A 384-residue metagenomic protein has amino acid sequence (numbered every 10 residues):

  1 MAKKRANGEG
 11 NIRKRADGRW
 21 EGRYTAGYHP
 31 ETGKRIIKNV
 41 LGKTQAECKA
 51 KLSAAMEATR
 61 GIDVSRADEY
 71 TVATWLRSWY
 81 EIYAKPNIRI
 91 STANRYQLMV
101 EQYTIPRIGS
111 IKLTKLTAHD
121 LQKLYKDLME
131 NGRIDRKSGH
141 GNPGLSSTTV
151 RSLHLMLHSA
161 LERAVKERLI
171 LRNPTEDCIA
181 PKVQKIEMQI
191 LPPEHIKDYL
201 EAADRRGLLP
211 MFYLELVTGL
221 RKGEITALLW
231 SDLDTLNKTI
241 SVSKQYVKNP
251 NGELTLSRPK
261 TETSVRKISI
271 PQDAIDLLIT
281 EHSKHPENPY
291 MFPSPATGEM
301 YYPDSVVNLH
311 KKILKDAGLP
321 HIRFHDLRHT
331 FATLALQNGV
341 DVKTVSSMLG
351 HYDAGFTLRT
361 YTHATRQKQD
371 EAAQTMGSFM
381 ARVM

Functional and structural regions predicted by a protein language model:
M1-A2, E201, N237, P250-D276 (+3 more regions): C-terminal secondary-structure termini that scaffold catalytic or DNA-interacting sites
M1-D17: Short N-terminal "domain-start" leader segments that mark the transition from disordered tails or signal peptides into
K4-R5, R133-G139, P143, K197-L208 (+4 more regions): Short, basic (Lys/Arg/His-rich) helix/loop patches that form interaction surfaces in the mid-to-C-terminal regions
R15-E21, T25-K123, E281-N288: N-terminal DNA-binding module of tyrosine recombinases/phage integrases
T114-M129, E176-P181: Short, conserved phosphate-binding/catalytic loop or strand-edge motifs used in phosphoryl-/nucleotidyl-transfer
I134-S138, N142-S147, R151-L155, K166 (+7 more regions): Basic, Lys/Arg- and aromatic-enriched nucleic-acid-binding interface segment
K182, I190, Q245-K248, I275 (+2 more regions): Catalytic-site neighborhood detector that most strongly recognizes the C-terminal catalytic loop/helix of tyrosine
D232-T239, P320-H321, V340-T362: Short, polar N-cap/turn motifs at the start of nucleic acid-interacting alpha helices
